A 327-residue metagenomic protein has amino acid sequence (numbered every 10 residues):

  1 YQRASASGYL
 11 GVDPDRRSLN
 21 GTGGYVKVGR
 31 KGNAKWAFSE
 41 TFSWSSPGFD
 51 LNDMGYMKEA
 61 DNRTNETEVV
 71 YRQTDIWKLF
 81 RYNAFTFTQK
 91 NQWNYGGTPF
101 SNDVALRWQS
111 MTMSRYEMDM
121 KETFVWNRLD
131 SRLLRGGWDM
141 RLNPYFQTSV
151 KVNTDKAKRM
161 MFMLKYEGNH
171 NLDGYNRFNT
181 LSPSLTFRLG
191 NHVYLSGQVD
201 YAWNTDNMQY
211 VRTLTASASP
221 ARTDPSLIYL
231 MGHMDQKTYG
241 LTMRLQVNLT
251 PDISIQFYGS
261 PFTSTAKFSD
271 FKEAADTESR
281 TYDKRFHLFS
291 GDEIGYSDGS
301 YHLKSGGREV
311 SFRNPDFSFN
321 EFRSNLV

Functional and structural regions predicted by a protein language model:
Y1-V327: Exposed, low-structure sequence patches enriched in small/polar residues
